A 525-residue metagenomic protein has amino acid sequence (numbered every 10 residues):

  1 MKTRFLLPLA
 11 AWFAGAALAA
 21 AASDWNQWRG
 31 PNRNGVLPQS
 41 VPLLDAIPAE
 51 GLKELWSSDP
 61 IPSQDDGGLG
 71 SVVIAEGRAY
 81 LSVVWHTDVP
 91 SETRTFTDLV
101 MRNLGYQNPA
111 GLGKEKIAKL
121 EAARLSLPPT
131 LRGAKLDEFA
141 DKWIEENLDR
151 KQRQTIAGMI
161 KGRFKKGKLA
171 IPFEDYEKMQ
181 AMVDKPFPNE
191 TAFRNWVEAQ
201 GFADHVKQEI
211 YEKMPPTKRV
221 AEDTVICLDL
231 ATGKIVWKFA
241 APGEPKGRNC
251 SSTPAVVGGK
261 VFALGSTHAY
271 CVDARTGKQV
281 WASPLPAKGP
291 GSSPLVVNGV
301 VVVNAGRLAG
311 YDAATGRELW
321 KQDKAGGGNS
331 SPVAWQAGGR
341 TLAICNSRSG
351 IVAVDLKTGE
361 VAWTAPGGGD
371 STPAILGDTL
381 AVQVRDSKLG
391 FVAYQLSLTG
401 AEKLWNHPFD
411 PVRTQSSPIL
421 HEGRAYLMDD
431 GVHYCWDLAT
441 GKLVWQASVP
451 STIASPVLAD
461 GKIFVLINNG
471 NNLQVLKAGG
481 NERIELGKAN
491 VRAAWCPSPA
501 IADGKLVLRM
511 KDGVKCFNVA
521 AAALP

Functional and structural regions predicted by a protein language model:
M1-F5: Positively charged n-region of N-terminal signal peptides that target proteins for export
P8-A17: Bacterial N-terminal signal peptides
A20-P525: Noncatalytic, solvent-exposed loop/strand surfaces of beta-propeller-type extracellular/periplasmic domains
